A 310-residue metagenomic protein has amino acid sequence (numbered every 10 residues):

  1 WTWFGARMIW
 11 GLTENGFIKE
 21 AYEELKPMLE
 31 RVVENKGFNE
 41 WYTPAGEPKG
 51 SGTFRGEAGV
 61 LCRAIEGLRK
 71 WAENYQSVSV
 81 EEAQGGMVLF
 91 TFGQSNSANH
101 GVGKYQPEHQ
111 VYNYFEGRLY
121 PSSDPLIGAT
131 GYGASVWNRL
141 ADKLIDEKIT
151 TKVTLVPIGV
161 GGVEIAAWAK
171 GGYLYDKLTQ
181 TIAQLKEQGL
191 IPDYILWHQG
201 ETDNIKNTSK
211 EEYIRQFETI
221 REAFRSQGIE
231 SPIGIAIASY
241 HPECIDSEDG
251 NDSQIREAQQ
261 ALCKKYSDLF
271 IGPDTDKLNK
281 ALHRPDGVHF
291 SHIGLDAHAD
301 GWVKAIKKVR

Functional and structural regions predicted by a protein language model:
W1-S77: C-terminal capping/lid segments that line or modulate ligand- or cofactor-binding pockets
Y75-R310: Cell-envelope and extracellular/periplasmic
